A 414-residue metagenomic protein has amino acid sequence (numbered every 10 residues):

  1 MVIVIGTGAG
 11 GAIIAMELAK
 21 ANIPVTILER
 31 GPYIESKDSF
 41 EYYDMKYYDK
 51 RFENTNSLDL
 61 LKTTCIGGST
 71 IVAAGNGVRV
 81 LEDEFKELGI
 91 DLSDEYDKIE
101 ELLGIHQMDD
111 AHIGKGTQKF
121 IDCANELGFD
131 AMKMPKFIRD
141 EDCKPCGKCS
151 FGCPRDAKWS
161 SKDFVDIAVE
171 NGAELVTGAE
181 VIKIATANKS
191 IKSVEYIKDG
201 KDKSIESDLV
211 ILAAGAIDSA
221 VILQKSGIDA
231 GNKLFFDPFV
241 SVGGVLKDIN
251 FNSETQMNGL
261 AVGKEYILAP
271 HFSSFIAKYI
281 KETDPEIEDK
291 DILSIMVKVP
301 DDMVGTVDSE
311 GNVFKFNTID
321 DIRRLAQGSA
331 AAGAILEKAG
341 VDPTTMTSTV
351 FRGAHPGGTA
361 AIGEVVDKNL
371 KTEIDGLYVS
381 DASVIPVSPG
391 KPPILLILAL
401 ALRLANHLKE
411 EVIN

Functional and structural regions predicted by a protein language model:
M1-K86, Y196, G231-V245: N-terminal glycine-rich phosphate/pyrophosphate-binding loop and immediately adjacent elements
K20, P24, P32-Y33, C65 (+5 more regions): Glycine-rich loop(s) and the adjacent beta-strand/alpha-helix scaffold that form part
Y47-D49, S69, S226-A330, A334 (+4 more regions): FAD cofactor-binding and catalytic pocket of flavoenzymes
T70-K144: Rossmann-like flavin
L102-Q107, A131-N171, G311-N317: Helix-loop-beta segment of a Rossmann-like dinucleotide-binding subdomain
P145, C149-G152, D156, K183-A187 (+2 more regions): A glycine-rich dinucleotide-binding beta-alpha-beta segment and adjacent secondary-structure elements that constitute
G147-D208: Helical element adjacent to the flavin cofactor pocket in flavoenzyme catalytic cores
L395-E410: An active-site-proximal "capping" alpha-helix that borders the catalytic cofactor pocket
